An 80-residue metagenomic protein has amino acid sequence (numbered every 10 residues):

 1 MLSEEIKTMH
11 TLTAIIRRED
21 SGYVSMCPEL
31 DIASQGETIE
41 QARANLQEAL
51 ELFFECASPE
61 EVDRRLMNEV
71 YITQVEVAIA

Functional and structural regions predicted by a protein language model:
M1-L12, E40, A44-A80: Short, charged, surface-exposed hinge/linker loops at domain edges that act as mobile lids or interdomain connectors
I15-E29: Short aromatic-glycine-(Arg/Gly/Cys) micro-motifs in beta-strand/loop hairpins
V24-M26, Q35, A44: Short acidic, gly/pro-rich beta-turn/loop elements at beta-sheet edges and active-site/ligand-binding grooves
L30-I39: A short, exposed loop/beta-hairpin motif centered on an aromatic-Gly-Thr core
